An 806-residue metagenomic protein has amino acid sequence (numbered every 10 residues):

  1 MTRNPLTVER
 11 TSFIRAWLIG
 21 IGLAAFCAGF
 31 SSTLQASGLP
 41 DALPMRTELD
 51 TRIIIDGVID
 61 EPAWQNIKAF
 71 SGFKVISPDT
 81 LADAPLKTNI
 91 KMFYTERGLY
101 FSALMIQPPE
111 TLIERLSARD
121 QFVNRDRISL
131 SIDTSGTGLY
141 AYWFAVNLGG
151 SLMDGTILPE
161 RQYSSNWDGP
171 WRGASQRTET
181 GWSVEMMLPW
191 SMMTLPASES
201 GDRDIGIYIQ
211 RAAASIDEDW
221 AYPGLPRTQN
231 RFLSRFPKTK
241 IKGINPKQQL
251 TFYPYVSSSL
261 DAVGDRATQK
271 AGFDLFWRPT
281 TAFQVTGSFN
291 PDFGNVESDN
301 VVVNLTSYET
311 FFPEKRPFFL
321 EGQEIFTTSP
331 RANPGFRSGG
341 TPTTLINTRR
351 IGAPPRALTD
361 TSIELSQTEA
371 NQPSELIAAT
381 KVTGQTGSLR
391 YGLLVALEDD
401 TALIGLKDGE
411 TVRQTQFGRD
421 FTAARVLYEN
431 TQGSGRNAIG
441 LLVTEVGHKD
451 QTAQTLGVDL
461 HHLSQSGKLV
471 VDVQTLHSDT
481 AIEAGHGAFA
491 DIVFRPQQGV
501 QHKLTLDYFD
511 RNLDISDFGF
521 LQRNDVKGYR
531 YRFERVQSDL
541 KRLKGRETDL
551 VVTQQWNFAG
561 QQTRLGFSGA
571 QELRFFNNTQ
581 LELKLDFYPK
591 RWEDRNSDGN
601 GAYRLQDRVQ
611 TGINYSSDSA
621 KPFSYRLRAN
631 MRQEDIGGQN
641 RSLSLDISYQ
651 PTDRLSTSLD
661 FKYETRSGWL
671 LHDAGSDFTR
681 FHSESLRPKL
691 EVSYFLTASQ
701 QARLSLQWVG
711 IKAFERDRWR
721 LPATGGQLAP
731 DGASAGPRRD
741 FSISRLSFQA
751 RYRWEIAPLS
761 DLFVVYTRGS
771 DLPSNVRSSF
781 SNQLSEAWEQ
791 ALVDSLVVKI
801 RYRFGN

Functional and structural regions predicted by a protein language model:
M1-A16: N-terminal secretory signal peptides that target proteins for export/translocation
A16-S32: Bacterial N-terminal signal peptides
A36-L427, Q790: Structural preference for beta-rich elements and adjacent junctions enriched in aromatics
L43-M45, S259, G272-D274, F289-G294 (+6 more regions): Conserved short loop/turn motifs at secondary-structure junctions
M193-R203, K242-Q249, R278, A282 (+9 more regions): Short loop/turn motifs that connect adjacent beta-strands in outer-membrane beta-barrel proteins
G224-K247, D399-S466, Q580-R632, G638-S642 (+1 more regions): Outer-membrane beta-barrel transmembrane domain signature of Gram-negative proteins, especially the mid-to-C-terminal
Q284, N290, S298-D299, P313-K315 (+3 more regions): Extended, well-ordered alpha-helical scaffold/bundle regions in very large, multi-domain proteins
E375, V473-N806: Exposed, low-structure sequence patches enriched in small/polar residues
